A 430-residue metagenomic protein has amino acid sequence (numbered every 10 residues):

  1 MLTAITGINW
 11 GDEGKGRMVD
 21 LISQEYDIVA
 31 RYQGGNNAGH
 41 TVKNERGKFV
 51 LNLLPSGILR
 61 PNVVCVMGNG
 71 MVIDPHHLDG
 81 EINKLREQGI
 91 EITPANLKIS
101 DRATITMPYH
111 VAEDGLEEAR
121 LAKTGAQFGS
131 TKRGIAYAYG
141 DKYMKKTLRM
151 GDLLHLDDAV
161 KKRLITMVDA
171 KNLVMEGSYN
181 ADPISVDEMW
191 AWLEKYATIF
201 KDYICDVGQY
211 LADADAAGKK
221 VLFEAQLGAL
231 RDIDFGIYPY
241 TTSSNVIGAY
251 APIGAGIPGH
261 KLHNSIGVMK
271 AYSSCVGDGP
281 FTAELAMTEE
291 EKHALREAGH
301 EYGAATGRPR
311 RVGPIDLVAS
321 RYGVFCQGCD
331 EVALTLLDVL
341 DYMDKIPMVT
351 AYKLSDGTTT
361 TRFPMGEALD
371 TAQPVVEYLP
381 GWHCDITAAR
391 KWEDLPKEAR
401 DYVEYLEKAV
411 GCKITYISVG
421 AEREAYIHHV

Functional and structural regions predicted by a protein language model:
M1-V430: Non-transmembrane, aqueous-exposed alpha-helical and coiled segments at domain scale
